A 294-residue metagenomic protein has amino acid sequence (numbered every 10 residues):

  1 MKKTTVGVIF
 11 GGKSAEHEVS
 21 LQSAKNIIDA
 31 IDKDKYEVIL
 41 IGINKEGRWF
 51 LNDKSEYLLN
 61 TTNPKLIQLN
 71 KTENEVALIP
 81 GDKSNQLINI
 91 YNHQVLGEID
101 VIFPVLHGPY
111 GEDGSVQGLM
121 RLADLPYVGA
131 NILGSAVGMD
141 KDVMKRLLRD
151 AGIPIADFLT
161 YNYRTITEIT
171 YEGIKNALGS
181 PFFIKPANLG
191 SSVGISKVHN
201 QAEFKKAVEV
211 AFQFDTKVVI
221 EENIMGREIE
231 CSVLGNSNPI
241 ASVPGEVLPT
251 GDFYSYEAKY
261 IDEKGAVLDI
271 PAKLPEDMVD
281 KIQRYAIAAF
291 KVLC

Functional and structural regions predicted by a protein language model:
M1-L133, V137-M139, V143, L147-D150 (+1 more regions): ATP-binding N-terminal substructure of ATP-dependent carboxylate-amine bond-forming enzymes
K2-T4, F10-K13, K273-C294: ATP-dependent carboxylate activation and anion-phosphoryl transfer catalytic cores that bind Mg-ATP to form
S20, I155-T160, F182-E209, E228-E230 (+1 more regions): Glycine-rich phosphate-binding loop of ATP-grasp-fold ATP-dependent ligases
Y127-G129, D157, I184, I220: General beta-strand structural signal in soluble alpha/beta enzymes
L148-R149, K175-V193, T216-M225, I229: ATP-grasp fold ATP-binding core
H199-R284: Phosphate-binding site of ATP-dependent enzymes
